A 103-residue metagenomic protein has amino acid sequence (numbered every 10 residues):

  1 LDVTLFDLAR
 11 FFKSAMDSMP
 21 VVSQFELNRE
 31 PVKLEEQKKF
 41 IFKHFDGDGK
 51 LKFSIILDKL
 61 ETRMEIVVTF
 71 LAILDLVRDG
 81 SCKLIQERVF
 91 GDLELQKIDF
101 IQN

Functional and structural regions predicted by a protein language model:
L1-N103: Long, charge-dense, low-complexity tracts
